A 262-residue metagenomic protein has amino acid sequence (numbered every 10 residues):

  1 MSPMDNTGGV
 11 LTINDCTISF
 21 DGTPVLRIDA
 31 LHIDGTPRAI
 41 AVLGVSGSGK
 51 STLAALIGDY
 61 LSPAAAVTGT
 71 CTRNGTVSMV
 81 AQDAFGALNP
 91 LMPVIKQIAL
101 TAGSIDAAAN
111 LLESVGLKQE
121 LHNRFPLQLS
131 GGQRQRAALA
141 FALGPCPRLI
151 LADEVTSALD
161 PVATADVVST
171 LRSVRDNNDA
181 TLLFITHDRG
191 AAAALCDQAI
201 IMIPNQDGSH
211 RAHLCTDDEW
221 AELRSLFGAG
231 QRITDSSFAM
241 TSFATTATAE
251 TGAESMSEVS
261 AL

Functional and structural regions predicted by a protein language model:
P90-D106: Q-loop/switch helix immediately C-terminal to the Walker
D106-E120: Conserved ABC ATPase "signature" region
F125, E154-V155: Walker B catalytic motif
F125-L129, Q133: Conserved ABC ATPase signature
L139, L151: Hydrophobic anchor residue at the start of the ABC signature
T186-H187: H-loop/switch region of ABC-family ATPase nucleotide-binding domains
I201-L262: C-terminal boundary and immediately downstream tail of ABC-type ATPase nucleotide-binding domains
